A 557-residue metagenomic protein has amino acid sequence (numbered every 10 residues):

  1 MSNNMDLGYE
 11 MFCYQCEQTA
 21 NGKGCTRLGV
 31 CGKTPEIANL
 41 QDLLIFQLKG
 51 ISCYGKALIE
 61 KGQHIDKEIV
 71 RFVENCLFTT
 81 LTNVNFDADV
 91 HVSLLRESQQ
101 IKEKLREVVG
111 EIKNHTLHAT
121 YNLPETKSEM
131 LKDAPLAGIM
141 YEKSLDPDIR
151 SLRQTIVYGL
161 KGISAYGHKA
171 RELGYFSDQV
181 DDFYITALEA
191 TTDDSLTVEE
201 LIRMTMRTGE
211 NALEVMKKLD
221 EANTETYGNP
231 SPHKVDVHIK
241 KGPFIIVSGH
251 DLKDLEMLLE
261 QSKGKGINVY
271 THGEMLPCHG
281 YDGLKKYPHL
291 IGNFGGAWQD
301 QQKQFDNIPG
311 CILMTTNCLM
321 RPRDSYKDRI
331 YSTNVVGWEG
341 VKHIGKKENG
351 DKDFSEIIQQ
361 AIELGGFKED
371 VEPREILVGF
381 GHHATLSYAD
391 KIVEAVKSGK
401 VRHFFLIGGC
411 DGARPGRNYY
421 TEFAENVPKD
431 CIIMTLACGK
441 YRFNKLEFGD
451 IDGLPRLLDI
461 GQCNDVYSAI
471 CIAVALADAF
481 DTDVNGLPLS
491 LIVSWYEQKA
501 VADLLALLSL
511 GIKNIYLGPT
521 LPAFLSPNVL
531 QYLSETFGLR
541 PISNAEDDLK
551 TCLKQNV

Functional and structural regions predicted by a protein language model:
S2-A20, K33-I37, K49, C53 (+2 more regions): Anaerobic metallocofactor- and corrinoid-dependent redox/one-carbon enzyme cores, especially those from methanogenesis
S2-N229, K234-G242, I246, G266 (+2 more regions): Long, compositionally biased, glycine/small-hydrophobic-enriched stretches that function as flexible linkers, tethers
